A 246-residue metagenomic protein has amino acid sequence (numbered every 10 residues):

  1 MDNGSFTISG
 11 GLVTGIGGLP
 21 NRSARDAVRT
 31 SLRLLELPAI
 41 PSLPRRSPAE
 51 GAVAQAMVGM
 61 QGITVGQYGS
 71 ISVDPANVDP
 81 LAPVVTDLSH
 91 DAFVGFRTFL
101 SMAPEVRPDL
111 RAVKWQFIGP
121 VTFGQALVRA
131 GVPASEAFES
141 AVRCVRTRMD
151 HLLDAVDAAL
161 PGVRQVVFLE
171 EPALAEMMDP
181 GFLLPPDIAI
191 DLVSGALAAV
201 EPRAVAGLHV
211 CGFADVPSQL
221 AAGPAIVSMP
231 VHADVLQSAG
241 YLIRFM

Functional and structural regions predicted by a protein language model:
M1-A134, F138, D150, A221-A222 (+1 more regions): Alpha/beta catalytic barrel-like cores
W115, A130-R244: Active-site loop segments of alpha/beta catalytic cores
